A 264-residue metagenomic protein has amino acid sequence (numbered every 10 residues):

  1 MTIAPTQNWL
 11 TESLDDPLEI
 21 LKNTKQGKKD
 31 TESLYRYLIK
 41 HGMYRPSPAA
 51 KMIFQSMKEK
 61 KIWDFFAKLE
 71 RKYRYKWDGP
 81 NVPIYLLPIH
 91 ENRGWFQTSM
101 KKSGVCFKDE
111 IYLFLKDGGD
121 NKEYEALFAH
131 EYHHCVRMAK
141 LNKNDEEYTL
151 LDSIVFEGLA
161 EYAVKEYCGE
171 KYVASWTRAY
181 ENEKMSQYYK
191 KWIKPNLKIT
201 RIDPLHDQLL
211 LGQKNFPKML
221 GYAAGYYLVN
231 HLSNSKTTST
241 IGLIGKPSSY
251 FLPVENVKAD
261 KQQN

Functional and structural regions predicted by a protein language model:
M1-S47, K51-M57: N-terminal low-structure segments adjacent to metalloprotease catalytic domains across cellular compartments
P46-F107: Auxiliary, metal-adjacent structural segments of Zn-dependent hydrolase domains
Y112-L127: Short pre-active-site segment immediately N-terminal to the catalytic Zn-binding motif
E125, D152, F156, G221: Hydrophobic (often cysteine-bearing) scaffold residues that line and stabilize catalytic clefts of nucleotide/cofactor
A126-A139, E161: Active-site recognition of the HExxH zinc-binding catalytic motif
A139-L150, G169-S175, S235-G242: Inter-helical turn/loop segments and adjacent helix faces that build the functional surface of alpha-helical bundle
Y148-Y188, V257-Q262: Post-HExxH zinc-binding segment in Zn-dependent metallohydrolases
K194-N264: Pan-zinc metallopeptidase signature
